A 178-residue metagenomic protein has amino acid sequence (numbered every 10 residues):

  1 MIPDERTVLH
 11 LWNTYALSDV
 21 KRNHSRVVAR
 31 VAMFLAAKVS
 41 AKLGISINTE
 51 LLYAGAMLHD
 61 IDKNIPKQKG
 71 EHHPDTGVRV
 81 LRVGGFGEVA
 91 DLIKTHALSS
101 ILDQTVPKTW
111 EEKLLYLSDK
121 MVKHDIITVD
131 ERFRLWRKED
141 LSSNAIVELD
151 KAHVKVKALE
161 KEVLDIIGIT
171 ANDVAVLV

Functional and structural regions predicted by a protein language model:
E5-R26, D60-P66: Active-site flanking loop/helix segments enriched in acidic
V8, Q104, R137, K151 (+1 more regions): Active-site helical microenvironments for divalent-metal-assisted chemistry
T14, S40, G44-S143: Divalent metal-dependent catalytic cores for phosphoryl transfer on phosphate-bearing substrates
R22, R26-A29, T49-Y53, A90-A97 (+2 more regions): Short, well-structured alpha-helical segments
R30, F34: Conserved binding/catalytic microenvironments
N144-V178: Charged phosphate-binding loop/patch that engages nucleotide di/tri-phosphates or the phosphate backbone of nucleic
